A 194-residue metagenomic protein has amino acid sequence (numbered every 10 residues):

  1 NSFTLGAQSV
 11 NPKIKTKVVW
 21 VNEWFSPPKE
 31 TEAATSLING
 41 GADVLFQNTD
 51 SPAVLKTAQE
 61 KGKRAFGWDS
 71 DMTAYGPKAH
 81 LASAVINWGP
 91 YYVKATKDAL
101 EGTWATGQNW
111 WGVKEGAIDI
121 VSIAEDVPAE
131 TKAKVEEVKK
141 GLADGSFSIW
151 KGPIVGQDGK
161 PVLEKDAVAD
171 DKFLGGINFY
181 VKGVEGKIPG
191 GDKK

Functional and structural regions predicted by a protein language model:
N1-K194: A residue-level marker of the well-folded mature domains of exported/periplasmic proteins
